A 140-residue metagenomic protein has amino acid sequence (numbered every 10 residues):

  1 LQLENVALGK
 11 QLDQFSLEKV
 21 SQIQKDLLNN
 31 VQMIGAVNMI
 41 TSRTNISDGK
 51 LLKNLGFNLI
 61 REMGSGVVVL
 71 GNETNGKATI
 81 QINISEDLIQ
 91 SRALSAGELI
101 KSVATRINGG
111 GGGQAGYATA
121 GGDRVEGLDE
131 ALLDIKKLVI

Functional and structural regions predicted by a protein language model:
L1-G35, R61: Hard-cation-handling environments
V37-I140: Glycine-rich, acidic loop segments that terminate in or are immediately followed by a histidine
